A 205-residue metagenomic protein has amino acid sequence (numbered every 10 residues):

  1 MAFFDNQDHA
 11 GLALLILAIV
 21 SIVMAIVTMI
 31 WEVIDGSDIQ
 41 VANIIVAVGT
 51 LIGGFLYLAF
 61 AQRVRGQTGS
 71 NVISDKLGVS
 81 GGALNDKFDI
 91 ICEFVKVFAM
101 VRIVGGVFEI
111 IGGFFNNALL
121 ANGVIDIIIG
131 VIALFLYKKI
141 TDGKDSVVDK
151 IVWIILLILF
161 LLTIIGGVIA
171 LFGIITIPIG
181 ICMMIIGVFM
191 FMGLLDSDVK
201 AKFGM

Functional and structural regions predicted by a protein language model:
M1-A2, G69, V152: Intrinsically disordered, compositionally biased terminal peptides
M1-F4, D198-M205: Short, charged juxtamembrane terminal tails flanking transmembrane helices
M1-Q7, K76-I91: Cytosolic juxtamembrane N-terminal segments of multi-pass membrane proteins
H9-G66, D86-K139, V148-D196: Membrane-embedded alpha-helical segments of small multi-pass membrane proteins
A61-L84: Membrane-helix interface/capping segments
